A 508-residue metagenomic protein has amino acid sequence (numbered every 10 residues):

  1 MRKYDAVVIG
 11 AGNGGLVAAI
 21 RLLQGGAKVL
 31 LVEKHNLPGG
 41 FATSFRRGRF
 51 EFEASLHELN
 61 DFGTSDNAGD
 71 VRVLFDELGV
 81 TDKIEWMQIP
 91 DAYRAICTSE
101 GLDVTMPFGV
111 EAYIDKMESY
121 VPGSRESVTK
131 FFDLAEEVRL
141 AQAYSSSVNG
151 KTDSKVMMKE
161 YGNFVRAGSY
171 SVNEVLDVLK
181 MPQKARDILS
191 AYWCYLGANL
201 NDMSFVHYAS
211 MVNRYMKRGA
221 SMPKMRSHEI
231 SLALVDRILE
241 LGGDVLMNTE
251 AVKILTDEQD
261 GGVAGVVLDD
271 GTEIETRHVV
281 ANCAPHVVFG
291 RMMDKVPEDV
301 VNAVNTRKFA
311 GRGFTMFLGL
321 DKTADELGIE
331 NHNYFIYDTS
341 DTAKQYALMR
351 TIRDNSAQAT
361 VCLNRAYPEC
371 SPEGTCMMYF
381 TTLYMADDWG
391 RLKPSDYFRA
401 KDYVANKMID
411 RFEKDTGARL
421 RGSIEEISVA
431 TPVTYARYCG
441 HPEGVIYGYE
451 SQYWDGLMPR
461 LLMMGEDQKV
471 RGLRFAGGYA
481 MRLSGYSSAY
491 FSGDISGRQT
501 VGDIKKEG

Functional and structural regions predicted by a protein language model:
R2-E137: N-terminal glycine-rich phosphate/pyrophosphate-binding loop and immediately adjacent elements
S99-M203: Rossmann-like flavin
P182, R186-L196, A357-T360, A418-R482: A glycine-rich dinucleotide-binding beta-alpha-beta segment and adjacent secondary-structure elements that constitute
M211-V263: Helical element adjacent to the flavin cofactor pocket in flavoenzyme catalytic cores
V252-P372: Mid-domain catalytic core of redox enzymes that form a hydrophobic substrate pocket/lid adjacent to a catalytic redox
T256, G502-G508: Active-site-proximal substrate-binding core of FAD-dependent oxidoreductases
T323-A436: C-terminal segments that line or cap access tunnels to active or ligand-binding sites in enzymes and enzyme-associated
G478-I504: A conserved FAD-binding loop/helix module that cradles the flavin
